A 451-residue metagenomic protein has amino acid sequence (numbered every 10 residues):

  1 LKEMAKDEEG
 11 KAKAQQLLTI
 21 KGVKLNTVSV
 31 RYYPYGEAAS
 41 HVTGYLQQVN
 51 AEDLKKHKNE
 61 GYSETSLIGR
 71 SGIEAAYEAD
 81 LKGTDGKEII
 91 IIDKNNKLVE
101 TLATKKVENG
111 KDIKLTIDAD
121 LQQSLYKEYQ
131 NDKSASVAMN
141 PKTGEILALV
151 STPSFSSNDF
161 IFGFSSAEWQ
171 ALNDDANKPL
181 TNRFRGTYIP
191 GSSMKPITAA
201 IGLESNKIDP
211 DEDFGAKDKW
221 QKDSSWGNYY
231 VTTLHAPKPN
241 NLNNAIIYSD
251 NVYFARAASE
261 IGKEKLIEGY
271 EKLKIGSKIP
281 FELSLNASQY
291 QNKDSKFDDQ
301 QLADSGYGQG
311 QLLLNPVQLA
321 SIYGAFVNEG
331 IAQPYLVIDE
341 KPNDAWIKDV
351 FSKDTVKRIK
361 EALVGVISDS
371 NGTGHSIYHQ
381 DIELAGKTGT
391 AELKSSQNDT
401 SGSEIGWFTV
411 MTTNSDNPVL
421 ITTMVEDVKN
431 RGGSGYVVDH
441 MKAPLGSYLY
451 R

Functional and structural regions predicted by a protein language model:
L1-A135, V150, F155-N182, T187: Extracytoplasmic/periplasmic proteins that interact with beta-lactams or build/remodel peptidoglycan
S63, E426-G435: Short, flexible active-site recognition loops that position polar ligands and cofactors
D93-N95, E100, K142-S192, I197-V425 (+1 more regions): Beta-lactam-recognizing serine transpeptidase/beta-lactamase-like catalytic domain environment
S136-P141: Short hydrophobic alpha-helical segments used for membrane anchoring or interfacial signaling
N343, V438-R451: Short, gly/Ser/Thr-rich active-site loops of penicillin-recognizing serine hydrolases
